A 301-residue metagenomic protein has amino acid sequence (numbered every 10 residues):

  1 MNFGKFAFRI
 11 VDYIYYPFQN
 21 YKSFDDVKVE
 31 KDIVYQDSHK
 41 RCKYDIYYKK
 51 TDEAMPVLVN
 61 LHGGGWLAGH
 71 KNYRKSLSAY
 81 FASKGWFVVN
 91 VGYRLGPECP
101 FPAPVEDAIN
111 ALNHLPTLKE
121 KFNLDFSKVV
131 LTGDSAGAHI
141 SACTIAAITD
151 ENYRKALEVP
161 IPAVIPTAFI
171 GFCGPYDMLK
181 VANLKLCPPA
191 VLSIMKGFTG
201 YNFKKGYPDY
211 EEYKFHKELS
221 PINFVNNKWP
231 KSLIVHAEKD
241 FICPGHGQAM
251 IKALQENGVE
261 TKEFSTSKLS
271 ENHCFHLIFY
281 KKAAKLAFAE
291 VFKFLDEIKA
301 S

Functional and structural regions predicted by a protein language model:
M1-S301: Alpha/beta-hydrolase superfamily serine-hydrolase fold, recognizing
